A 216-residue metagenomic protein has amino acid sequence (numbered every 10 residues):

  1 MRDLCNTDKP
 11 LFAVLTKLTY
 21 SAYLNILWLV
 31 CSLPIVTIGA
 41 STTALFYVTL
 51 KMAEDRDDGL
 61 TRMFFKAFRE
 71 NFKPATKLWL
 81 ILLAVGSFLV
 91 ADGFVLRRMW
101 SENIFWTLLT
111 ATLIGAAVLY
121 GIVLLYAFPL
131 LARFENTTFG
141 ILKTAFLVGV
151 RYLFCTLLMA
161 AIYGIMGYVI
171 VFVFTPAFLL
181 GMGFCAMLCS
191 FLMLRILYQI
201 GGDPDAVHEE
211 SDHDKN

Functional and structural regions predicted by a protein language model:
M1-L109, L113, Y120-N216: Helix-coil boundary and N-terminal low-complexity module in membrane systems
